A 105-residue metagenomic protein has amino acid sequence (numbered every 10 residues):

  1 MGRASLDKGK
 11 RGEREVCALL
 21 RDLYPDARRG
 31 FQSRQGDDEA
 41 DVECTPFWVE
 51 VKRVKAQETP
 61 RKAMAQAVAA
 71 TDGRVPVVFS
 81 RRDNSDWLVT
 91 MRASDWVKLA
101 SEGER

Functional and structural regions predicted by a protein language model:
M1-R105: Catalytic phosphate/metal-binding cores of nucleic-acid and nucleotide-processing enzymes, i.e., regions that mediate
